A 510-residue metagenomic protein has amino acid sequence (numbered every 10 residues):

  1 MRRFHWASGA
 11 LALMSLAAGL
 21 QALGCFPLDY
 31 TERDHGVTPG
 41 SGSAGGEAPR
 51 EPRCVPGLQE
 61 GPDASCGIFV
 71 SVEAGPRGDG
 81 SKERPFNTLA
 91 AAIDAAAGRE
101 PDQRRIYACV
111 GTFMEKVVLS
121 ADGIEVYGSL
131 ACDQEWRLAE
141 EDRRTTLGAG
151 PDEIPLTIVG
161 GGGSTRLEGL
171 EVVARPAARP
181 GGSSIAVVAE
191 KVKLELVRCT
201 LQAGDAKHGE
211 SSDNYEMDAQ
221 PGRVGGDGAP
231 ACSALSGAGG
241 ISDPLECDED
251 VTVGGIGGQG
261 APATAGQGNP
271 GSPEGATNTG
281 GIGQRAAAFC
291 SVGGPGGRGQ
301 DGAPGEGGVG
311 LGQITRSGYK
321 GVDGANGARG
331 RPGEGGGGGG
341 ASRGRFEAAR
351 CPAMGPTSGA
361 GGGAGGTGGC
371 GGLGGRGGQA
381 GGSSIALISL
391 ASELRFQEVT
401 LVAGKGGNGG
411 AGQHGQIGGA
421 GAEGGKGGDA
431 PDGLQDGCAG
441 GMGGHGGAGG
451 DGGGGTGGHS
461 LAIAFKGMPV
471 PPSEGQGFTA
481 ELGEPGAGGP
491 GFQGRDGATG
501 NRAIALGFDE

Functional and structural regions predicted by a protein language model:
Q21-G24: C-terminal motif of bacterial Sec signal peptides marking the signal peptidase cleavage site
F26-D29: Bacterial signal peptide processing site
T31-A91: Right-handed parallel beta-helix/beta-solenoid
C66, R104, E115, D122-I124 (+11 more regions): The right-handed parallel beta-helix/beta-solenoid scaffold, focusing on the short coil/turn and N-cap positions
E100-L138, D152, A403: N-terminal extracellular ligand-recognition/capping segment immediately after the signal peptide
I124-P180, I185, D205, E216-D218: Right-handed parallel beta-helix/beta-spiral solenoid domain characteristic of secreted/periplasmic
G128, S164-A174, K193-D205, E246 (+2 more regions): Right-handed parallel beta-helix
A178-S184, Q202-I385, A403-L461, L482-F508: Glycine-centric low-complexity/flexibility signal
